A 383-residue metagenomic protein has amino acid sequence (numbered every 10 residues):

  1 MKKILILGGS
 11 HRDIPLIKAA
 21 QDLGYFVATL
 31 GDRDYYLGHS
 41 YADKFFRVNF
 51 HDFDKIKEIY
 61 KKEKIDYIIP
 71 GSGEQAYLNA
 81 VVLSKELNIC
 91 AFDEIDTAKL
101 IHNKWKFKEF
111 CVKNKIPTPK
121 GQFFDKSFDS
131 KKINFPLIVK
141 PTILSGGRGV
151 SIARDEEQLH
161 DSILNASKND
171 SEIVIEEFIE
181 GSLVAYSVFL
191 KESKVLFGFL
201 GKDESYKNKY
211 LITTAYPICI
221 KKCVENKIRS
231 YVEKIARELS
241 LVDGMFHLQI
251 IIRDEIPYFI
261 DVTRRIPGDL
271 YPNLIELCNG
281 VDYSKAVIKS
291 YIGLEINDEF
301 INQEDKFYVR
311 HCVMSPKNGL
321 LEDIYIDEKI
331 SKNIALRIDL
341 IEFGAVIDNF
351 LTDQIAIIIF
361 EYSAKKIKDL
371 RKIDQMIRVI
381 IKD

Functional and structural regions predicted by a protein language model:
M1-D96, S315, E361-D383: ATP-binding N-terminal substructure of ATP-dependent carboxylate-amine bond-forming enzymes
A98-V174, E180, E192-K194, I218-S230 (+1 more regions): Active-site nucleotide/adenylate-binding loops and adjacent lid/helix of ATP-dependent enzymes
S127, I288-D383: Peripheral (often C-terminal) accessory segments that flank ATP-dependent C-N-forming ligase machineries
L137, L196, Y258-D261: Protein kinase-like catalytic core scaffold
S151, E177, E276, I355-A364: Short, well-ordered beta-strand elements within core beta-sheets of diverse protein domains
E157, E177-L241, M245, I252 (+1 more regions): ATP-dependent carboxylate/phosphate-activation module, predominantly the ATP-grasp catalytic core and closely related
